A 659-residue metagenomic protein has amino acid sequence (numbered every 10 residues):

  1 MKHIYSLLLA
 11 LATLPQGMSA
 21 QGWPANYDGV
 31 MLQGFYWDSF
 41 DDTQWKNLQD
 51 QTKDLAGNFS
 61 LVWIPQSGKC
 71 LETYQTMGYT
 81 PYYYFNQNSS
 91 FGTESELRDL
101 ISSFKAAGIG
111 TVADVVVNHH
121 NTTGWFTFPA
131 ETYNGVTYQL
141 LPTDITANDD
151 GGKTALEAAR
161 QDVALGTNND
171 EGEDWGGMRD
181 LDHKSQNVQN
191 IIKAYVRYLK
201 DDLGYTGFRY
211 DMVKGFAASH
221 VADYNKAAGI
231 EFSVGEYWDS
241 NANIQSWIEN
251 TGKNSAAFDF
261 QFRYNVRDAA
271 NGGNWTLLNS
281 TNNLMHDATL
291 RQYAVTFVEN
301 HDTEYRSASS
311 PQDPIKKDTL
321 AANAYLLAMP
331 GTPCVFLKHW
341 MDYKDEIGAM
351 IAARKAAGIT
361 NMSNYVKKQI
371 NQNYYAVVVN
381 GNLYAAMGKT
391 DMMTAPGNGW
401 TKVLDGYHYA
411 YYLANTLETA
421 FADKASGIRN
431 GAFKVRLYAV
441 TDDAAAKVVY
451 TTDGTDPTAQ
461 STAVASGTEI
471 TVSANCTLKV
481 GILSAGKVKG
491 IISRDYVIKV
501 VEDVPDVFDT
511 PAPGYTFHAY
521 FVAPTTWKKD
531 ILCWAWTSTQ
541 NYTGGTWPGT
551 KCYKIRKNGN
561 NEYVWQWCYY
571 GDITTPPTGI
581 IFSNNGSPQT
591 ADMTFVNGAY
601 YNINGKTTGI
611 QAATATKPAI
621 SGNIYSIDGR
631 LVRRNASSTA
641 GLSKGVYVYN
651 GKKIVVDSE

Functional and structural regions predicted by a protein language model:
G22-W37, N47-A56, Q66-G68, T73-T80 (+6 more regions): Active-site-proximal helices and loops of the catalytic beta/alpha 8
Y27, C70-S102, T132-D182: Aromatic- and acidic-residue-enriched carbohydrate-binding clefts of CAZyme catalytic domains
T93-G135: Substrate-binding cleft of carbohydrate-active enzyme catalytic domains
G381, T390, A439-A446, T525-K529 (+2 more regions): Short proline/glycine-enriched turn/loop motifs at strand-loop junctions of beta-rich domains
T416-P505: Short, compositionally stereotyped local motifs that mark structural "simplifiers"
D456-G467, P524-I573, S587-T590: Aromatic-rich carbohydrate-binding modules that target alpha-glucans
I482-S484, N584, Y649: Conserved structural position at the C-terminal beta-strand of extracellular beta-sandwich adhesion modules
Q611-E659: C-terminal outer-membrane/trafficking sorting elements
